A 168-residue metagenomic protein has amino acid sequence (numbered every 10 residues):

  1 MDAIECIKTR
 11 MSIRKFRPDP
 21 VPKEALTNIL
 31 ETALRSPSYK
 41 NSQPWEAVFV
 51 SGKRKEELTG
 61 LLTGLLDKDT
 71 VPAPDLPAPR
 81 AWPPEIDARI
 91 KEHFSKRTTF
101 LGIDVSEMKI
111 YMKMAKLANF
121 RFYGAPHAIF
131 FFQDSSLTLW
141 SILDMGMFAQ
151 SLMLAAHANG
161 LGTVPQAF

Functional and structural regions predicted by a protein language model:
M1-F168: Acidic, surface-exposed loops and disordered segments
